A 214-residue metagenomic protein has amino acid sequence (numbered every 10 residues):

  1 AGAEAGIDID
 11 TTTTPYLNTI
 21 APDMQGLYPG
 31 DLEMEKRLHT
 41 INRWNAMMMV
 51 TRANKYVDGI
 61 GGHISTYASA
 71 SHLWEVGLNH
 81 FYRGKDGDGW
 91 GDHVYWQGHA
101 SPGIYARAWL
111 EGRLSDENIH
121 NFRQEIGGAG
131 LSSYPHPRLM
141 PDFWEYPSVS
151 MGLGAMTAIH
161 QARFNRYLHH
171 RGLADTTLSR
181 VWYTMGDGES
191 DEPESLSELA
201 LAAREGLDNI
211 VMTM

Functional and structural regions predicted by a protein language model:
A1, G206, M212-M214: Short, intrinsically disordered, charge-balanced linker/junction segments flanking boundaries in proteins
A1-P22, G89, Q97: Terminal amphipathic helices with adjacent charged low-complexity linkers/tails
I20-G30: RNase H-like, metal-dependent ribonuclease domains
G30, M34-N42, A46-Y56, Y67-E205: Cofactor-binding active-site loop characterized by glycine-rich and histidine/acidic residues
I60, M185-G186, M214: Short glycine-centered, acidic/aromatic-flanked micro-motifs in structured strand/loop junctions that mark active-site
G62-T66: Core catalytic machinery and nucleic-acid-binding channels of phosphodiester-processing enzymes
V94-Q97, I210-M214: Short internal beta-strands
